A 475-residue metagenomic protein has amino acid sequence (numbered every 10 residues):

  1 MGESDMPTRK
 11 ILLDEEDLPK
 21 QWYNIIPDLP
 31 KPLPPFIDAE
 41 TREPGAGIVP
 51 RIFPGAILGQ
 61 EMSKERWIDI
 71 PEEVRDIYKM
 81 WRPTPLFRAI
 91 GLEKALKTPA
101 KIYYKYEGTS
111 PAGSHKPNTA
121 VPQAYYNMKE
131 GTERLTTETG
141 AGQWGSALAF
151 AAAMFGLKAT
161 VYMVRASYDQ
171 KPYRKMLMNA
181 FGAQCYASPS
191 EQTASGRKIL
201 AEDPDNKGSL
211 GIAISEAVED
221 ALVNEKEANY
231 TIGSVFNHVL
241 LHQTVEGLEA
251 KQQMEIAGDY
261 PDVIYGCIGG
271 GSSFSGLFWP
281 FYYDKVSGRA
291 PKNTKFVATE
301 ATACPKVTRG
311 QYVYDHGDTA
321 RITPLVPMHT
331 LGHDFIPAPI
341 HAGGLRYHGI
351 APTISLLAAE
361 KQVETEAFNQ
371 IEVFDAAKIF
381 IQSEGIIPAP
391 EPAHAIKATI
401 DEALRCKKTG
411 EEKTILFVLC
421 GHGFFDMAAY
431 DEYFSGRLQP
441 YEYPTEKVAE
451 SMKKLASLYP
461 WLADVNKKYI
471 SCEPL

Functional and structural regions predicted by a protein language model:
S4-T132: Positively charged, low-complexity intrinsically disordered leader regions
W67-D69, I199-H238, E246, A257-G258 (+3 more regions): Active-site/ligand-binding loops adjacent to catalytic centers
Y106-T119, L135-W144, F236, Y265-G270 (+4 more regions): Active-site nucleophile and cofactor-binding loops and adjacent substrate-binding regions of central metabolic enzymes
T119, N127-A166, Y260-F274, F296 (+1 more regions): A short, small-residue-rich loop immediately preceding and capping a beta-strand
P122-T132, S146-K158, N179-A180, F278-S287 (+1 more regions): Alpha-helix C-terminal capping segments
W144-K207, K306-H316, M427-S435: Active-site-proximal loop->helix
I268-G276, Q370-F434: Claisen-condensing/thiolase-fold acyl-transfer catalytic domains that form or cleave C-C bonds in fatty acid
